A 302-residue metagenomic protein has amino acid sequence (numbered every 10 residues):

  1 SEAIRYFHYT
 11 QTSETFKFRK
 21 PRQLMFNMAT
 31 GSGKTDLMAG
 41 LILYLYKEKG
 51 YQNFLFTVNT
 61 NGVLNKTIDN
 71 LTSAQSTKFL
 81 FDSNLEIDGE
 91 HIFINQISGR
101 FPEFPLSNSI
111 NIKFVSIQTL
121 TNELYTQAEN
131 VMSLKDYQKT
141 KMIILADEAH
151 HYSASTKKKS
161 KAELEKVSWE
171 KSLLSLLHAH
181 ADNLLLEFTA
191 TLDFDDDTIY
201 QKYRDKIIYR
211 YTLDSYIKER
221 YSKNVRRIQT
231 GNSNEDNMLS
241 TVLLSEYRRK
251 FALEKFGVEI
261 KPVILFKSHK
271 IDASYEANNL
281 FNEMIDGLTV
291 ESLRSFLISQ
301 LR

Functional and structural regions predicted by a protein language model:
S1-N27: Conserved pre-motif I regulatory segment
Q23, L85, H91, A149 (+2 more regions): Conserved C-terminal RecA-like helicase domain
M25-N27, L55, L265: Short hydrophobic/aromatic beta-strand immediately N-terminal to the Walker A/P-loop
T30: The conserved Walker
K34-T35: Conserved lysine of the Walker
M38, I42-K47, Q52, N61 (+3 more regions): Signature of the SF2 helicase/ATPase Hel1-core->accessory helical subdomain module
G50-D82, T119, H269-D272: Conserved Walker A/P-loop ATP-binding site and its immediately adjacent core in helicase/helicase-like ATPase domains
K78-Y125: Inter-Walker segment of RecA-like/P-loop motor cores
